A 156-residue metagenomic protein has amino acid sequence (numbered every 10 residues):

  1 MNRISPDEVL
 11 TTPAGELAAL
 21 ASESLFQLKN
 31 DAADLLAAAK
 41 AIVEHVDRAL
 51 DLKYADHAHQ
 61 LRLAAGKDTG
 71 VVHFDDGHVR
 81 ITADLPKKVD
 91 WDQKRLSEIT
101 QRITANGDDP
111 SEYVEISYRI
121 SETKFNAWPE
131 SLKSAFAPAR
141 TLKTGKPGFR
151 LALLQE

Functional and structural regions predicted by a protein language model:
N2-R3: Long, low-complexity intrinsically disordered regions in eukaryotic proteins
V9-V72, V79-R80, L85: Contiguous, amphipathic alpha-helical segments that mediate oligomerization or scaffolding in large protein assemblies
G77-E156: Charged, polyampholytic interaction/assembly segments that form long, compositionally biased interfaces
